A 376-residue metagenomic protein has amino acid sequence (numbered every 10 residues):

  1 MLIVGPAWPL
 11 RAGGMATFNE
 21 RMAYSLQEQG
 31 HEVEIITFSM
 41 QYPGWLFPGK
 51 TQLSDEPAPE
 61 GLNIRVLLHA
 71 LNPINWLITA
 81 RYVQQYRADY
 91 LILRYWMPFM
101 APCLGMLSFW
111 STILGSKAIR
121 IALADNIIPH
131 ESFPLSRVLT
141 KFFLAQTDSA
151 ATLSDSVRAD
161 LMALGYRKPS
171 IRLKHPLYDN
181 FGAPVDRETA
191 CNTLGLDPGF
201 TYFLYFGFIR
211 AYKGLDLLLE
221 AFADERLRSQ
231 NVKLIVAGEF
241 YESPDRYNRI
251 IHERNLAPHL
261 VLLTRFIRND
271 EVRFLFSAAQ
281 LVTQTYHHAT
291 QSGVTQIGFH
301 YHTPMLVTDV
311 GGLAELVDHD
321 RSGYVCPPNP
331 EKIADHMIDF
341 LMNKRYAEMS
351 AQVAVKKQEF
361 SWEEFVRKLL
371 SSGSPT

Functional and structural regions predicted by a protein language model:
G5-A12, Y24-Y86, M162, S170 (+1 more regions): N-terminal strand-loop element at the rim of the active site of nucleotide-sugar-dependent glycosyltransferases
A145-V185: Donor nucleotide-sugar binding/catalytic pocket of nucleotide-sugar-dependent glycosyltransferases
G182-L196: A short helix/loop element that forms part of the nucleotide-sugar donor recognition site in Leloir-type
L196-K213, L219-F222, I235: Conserved donor-binding/catalytic core segment of Leloir-type glycosyltransferases
D245-D270: Nucleotide-activated donor-binding/catalytic signature segment of Leloir-type glycosyltransferases, i.e., the conserved
F274-T290, T303: Acidic donor-binding loop of glycosyltransferase active sites
H319-E331, I338-K344: Conserved acidic donor-binding segment of nucleotide-sugar-dependent glycosyltransferases
R345-E359: A short, well-ordered alpha-helix in the C-terminal region of glycosyltransferases
